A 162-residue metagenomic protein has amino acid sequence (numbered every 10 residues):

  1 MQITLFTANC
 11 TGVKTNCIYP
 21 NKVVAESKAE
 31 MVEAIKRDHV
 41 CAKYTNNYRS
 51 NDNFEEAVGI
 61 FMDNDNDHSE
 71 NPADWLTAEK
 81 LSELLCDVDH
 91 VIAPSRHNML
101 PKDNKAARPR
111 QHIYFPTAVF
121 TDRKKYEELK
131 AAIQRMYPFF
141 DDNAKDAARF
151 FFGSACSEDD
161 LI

Functional and structural regions predicted by a protein language model:
M1-Q111, F115-E128: Signature for HUH/AEP ssDNA processing cores
V13, E55, I133, A144 (+1 more regions): Residue-level detector of solvent-exposed, low-hydrophobicity positions
L85-D89, A131-D141: A common structural junction motif
M99-L100, V119-T121, D142-I162: Short, conserved secondary-structure transition motifs
R123-K130, Q134, F150: Hydrophobic, well-ordered secondary-structure segments
